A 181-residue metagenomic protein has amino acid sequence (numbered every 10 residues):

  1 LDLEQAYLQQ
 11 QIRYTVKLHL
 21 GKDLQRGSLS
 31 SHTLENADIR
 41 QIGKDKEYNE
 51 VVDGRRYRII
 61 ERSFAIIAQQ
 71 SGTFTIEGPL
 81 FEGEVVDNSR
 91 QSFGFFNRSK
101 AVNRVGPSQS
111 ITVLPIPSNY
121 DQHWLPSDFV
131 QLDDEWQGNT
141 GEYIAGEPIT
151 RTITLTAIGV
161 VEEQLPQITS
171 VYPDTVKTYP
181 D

Functional and structural regions predicted by a protein language model:
L1-D181: Regulatory and interaction patches adjacent to catalytic/ligand-binding sites in large macromolecular machines
